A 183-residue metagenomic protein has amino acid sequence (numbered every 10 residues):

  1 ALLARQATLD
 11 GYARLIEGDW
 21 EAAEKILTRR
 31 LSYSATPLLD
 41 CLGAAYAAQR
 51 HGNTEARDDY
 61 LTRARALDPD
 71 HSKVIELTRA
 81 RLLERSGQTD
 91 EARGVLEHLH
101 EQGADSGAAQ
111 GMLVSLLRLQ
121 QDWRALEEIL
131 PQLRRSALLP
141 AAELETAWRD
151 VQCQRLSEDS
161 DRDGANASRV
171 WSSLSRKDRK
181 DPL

Functional and structural regions predicted by a protein language model:
L3-T36, G43, Q49, T78 (+4 more regions): Alpha-helical segment of the N-proximal tetratricopeptide repeat
A13, A47, L82, L116 (+3 more regions): TPR/TPR-like alpha-solenoid repeats
E24-T28, A56-R65, D90-H100, W123-A137 (+1 more regions): Alpha-helical repeat scaffolds
A35, P69-D70, A104, L138-L139 (+1 more regions): Short coil turns that delineate tetratricopeptide repeat
L39-G43, D59, K73-T78, G94 (+4 more regions): Alpha-solenoid helical repeat scaffolds
A45-R81: Structured, soluble extracytoplasmic/luminal domains of envelope-associated proteins
G52, G87, Q121-D122, Q154-D161: Short coil/turn linking the two alpha-helices of tandem helical-hairpin repeats
P69, K73, A80-L83, Q88-A92 (+4 more regions): Amphipathic alpha-helical assembly segments used for oligomerization, scaffolding, or translocation
